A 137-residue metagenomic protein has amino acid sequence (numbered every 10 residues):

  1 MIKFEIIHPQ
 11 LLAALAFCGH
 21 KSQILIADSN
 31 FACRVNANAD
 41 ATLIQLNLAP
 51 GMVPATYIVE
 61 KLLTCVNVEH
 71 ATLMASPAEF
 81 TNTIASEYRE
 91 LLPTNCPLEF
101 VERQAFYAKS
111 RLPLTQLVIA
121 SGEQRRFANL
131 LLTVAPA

Functional and structural regions predicted by a protein language model:
M1-L48: Long, hydrophobic N-terminal alpha-helical segment
F4-E5, L62, L132, P136-A137: Conserved phosphate- and dinucleotide-binding cores of soluble alpha/beta proteins, encompassing both enzyme active
E5, P9, A49-T56, A78 (+2 more regions): Electropositive phosphate-/nucleotide-binding environments in soluble metabolic enzymes
F17-H20, E60-V68, E90-P97, A135: Generic secondary-structure signature for well-ordered alpha-helical cores
S22-L25, A41-I44, E69-L73, C96-E99 (+2 more regions): Structural motif
N36, D40-H70: A phosphate-binding glycine/aspartate-rich beta-alpha loop in the early core of alpha/beta enzymes
T56-E90: Glycine-rich nucleotide/cofactor/substrate-binding loop typically near the N-terminus or early in the first domain
A78-A137: Glycine-rich, aromatic-bearing surface loops/beta-hairpins
